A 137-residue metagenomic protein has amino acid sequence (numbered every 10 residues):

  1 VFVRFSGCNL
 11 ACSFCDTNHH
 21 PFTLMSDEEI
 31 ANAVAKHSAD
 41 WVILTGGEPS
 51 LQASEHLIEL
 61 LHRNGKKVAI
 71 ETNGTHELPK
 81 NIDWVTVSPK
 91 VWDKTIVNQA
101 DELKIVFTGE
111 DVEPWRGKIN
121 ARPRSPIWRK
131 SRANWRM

Functional and structural regions predicted by a protein language model:
F2-S6, L10-I82: Conserved Radical SAM active-site core
S50-M137: Conserved AdoMet/S-adenosylmethionine-binding subsite of the radical SAM
